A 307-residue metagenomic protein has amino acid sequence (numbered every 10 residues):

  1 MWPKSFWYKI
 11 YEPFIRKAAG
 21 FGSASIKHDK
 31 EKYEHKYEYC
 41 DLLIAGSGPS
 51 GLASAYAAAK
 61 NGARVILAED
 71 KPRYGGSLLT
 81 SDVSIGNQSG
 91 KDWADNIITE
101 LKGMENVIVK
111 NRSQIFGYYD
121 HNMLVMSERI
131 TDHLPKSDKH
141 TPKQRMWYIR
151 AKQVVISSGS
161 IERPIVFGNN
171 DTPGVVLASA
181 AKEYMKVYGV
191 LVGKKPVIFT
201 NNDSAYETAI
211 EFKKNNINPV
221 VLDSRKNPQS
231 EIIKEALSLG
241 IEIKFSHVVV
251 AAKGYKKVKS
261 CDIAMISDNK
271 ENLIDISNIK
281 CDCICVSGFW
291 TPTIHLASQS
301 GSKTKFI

Functional and structural regions predicted by a protein language model:
W2-I307: Residues forming the flavin
